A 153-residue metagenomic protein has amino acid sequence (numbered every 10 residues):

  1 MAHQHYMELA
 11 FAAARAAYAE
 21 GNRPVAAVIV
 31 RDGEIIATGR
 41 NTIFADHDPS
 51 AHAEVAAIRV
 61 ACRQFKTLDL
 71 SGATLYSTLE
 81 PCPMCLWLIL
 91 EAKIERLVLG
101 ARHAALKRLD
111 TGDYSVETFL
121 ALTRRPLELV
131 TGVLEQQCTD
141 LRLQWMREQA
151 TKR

Functional and structural regions predicted by a protein language model:
M1, P24, F44-H52, E80 (+1 more regions): Residues at secondary-structure transition points
M1-A17, P81-M84, L88-R153: Zinc-dependent deaminase
A10, A14-A17, A27, A37 (+2 more regions): Small-residue (primarily alanine) positions within well-ordered alpha-helices, especially packing/interaction faces
G21-V25, D69: Short, basic and Ser/Thr-rich N-terminal targeting/leader segments
V25-G33: Short beta-strand scaffold segments in enzyme catalytic cores
I36-I43: Short beta->alpha transition motifs characteristic of CBS
I43, S77, A101: Residues that line or immediately flank small-molecule/substrate-binding pockets and catalytic motifs
A51, V55-A92: Helix-adjacent hinge/juxtasegments
